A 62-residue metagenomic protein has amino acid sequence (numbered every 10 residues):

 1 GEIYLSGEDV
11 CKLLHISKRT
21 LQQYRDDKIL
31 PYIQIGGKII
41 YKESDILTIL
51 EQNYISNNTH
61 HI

Functional and structural regions predicted by a protein language model:
G1, I33, N58-T59: Short, hydrophobic secondary-structure boundary micro-motifs
G1-R19, Q23, Q52: Polyanion-binding surface elements
I3, K28, I39: Flexible coil/turn residues that form the inter-helical turn or adjacent wing/linker of helix-turn-helix
D27-I33: Short, solvent-exposed alpha-helical "recognition" segments
I33-I39: Short Lys/Arg-enriched helix C-cap and helix-to-coil transition segments that create basic nucleic-acid-contact patches
I46-I62: A short, Lys/Arg-enriched interface patch at domain edges and termini
